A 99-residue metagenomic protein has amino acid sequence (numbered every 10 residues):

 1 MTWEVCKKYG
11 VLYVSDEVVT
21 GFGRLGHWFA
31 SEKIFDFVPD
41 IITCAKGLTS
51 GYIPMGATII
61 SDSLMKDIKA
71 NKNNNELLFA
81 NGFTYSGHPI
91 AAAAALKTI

Functional and structural regions predicted by a protein language model:
M1-I99: Conserved N-terminal phosphate-binding loop of PLP-dependent enzymes in the Aspartate aminotransferase
